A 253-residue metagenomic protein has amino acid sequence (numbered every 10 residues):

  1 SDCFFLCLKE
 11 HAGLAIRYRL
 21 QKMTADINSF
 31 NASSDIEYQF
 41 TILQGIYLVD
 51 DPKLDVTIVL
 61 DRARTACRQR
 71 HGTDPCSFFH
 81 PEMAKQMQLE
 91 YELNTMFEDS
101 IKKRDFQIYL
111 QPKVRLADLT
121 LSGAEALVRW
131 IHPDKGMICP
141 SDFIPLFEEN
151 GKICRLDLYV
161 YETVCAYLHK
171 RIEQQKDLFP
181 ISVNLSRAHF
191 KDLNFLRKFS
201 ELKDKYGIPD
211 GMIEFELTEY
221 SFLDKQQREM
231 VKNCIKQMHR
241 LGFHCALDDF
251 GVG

Functional and structural regions predicted by a protein language model:
S1-A12, G45-V49, L146, A188: Short beta-strand->loop micro-motif that forms the acidic, two-metal-ion catalytic signature in nucleotide-processing
A15-I36, V160-K170: Alpha-helical scaffold within the catalytic cores of cyclic-nucleotide enzymes
R17, Q21, L48-T73, Y91 (+1 more regions): Catalytic-core segments of nucleotide cyclases and related cyclic-nucleotide turnover enzymes
I27-L43, G136, I172-F179, G207: Catalytic core regions of nucleotide second-messenger enzymes
T41, L48-D50, Q69-E92, Y109 (+1 more regions): Flexible, glycine/charge-rich interdomain/linker segments that couple and regulate nucleotide signaling catalytic cores
I58-P81, M96-Q107: Catalytic/regulatory signature loops of cyclic-dinucleotide turnover enzymes and related class III nucleotidyl cyclases
L89-L146, N184, L247: Active-site core of bacterial EAL-family cyclic-dinucleotide phosphodiesterase domains
L116, T120-E125, K152-M230: Catalytic core of bacterial c-di-GMP phosphodiesterases, primarily the EAL and HD-GYP domains, capturing alpha-helical
